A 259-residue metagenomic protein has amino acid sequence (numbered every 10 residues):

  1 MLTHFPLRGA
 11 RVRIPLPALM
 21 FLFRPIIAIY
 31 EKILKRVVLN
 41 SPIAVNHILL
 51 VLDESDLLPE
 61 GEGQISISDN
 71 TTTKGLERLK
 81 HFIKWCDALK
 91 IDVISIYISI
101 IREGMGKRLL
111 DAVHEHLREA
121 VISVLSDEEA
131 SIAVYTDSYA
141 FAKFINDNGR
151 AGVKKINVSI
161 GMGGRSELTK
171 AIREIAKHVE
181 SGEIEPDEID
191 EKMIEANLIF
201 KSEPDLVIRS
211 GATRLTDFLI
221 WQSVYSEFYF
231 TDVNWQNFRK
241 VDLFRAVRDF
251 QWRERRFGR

Functional and structural regions predicted by a protein language model:
M1-R259: Flexible, compositionally biased loop and terminal segments
